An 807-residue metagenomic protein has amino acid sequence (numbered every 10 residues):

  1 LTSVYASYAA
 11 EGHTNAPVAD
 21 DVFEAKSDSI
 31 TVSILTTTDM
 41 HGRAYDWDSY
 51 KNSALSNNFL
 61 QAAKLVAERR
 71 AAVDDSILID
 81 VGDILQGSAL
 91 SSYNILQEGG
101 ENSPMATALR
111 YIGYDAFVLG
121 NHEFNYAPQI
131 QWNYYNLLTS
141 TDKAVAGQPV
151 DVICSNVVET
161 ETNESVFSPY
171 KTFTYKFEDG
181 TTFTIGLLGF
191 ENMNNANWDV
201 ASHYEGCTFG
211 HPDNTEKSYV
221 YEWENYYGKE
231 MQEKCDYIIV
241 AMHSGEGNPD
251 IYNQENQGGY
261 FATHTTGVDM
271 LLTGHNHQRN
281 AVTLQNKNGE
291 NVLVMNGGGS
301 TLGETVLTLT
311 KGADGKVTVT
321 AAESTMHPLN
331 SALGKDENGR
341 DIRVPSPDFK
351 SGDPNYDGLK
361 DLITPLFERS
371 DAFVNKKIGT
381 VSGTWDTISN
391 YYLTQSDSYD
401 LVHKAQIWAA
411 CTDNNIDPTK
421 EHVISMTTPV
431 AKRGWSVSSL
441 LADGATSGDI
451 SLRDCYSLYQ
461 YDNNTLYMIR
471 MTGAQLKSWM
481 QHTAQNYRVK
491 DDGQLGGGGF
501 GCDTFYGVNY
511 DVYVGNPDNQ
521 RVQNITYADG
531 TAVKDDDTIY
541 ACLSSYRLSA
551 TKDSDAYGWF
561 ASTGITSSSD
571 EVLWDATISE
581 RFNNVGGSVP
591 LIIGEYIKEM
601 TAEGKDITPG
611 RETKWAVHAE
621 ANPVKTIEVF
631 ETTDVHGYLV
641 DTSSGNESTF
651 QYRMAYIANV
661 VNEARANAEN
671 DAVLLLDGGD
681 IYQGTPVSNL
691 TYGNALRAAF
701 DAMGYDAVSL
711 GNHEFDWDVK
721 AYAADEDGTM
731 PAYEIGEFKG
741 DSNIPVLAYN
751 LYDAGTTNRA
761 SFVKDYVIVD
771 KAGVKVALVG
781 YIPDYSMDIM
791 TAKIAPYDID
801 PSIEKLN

Functional and structural regions predicted by a protein language model:
T2-T14: Sec-dependent signal peptide cleavage junction
H13-A332, R470, P623-N807: Acidic, metal/ion-coordinating pockets
V22-S33, G42-N52, S56-A71, Y111 (+7 more regions): Catalytic centers of hydrolytic enzymes
